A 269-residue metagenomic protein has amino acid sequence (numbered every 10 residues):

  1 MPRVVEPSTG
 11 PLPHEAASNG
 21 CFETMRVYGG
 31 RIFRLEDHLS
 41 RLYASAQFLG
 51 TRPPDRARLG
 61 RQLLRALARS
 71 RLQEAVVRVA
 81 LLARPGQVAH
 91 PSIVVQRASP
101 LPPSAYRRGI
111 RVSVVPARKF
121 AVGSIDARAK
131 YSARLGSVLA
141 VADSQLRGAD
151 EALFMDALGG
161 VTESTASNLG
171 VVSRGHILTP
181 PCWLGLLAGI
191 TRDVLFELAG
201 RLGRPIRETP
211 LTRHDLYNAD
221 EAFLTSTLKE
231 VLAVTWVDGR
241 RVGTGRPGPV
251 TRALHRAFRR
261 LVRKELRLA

Functional and structural regions predicted by a protein language model:
M1-R65, R69, L82-A269: Helix-start/capping segments and mature chain N-termini
L72-L81: Ordered, amphipathic secondary-structure segments that act as subunit-interaction surfaces in large macromolecular
